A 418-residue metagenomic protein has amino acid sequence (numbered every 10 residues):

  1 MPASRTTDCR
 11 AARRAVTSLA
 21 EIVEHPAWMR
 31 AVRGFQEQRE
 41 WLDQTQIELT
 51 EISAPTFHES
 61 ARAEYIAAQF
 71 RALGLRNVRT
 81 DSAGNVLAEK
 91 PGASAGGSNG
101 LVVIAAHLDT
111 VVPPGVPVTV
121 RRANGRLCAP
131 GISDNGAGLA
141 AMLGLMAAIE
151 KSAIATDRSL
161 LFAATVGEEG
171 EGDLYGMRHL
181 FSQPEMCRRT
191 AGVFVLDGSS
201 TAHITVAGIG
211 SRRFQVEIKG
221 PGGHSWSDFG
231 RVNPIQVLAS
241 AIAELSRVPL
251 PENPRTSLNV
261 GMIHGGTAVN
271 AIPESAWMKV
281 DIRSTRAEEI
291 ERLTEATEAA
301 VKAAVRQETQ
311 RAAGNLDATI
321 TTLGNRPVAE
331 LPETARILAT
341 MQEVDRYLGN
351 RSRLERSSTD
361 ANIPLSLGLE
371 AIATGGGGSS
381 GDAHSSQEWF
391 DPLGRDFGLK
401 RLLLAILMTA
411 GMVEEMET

Functional and structural regions predicted by a protein language model:
M1-R30, W226-S227, P234-T418: Metal-dependent amide/peptide-bond hydrolase catalytic core, centered on the "pita-bread" metallohydrolase fold
P2-C128: Acidic/His- and Gly-rich active-site-bordering loop/insert found across diverse amide/peptide-bond hydrolases
Q36, V116, A202-A207, G265-N270 (+1 more regions): Short beta-strand/turn micro-motifs at beta-sheet edges
A105-A106, A163-T165, V193-D197, E217-K219 (+1 more regions): Short beta-strand segments
L108-R122, A207-E217, I372, G377: Acidic-glycine-rich active-site phosphate/pyrophosphate-binding loop
V118-G131, K219-G223, R346-L348, A383-H384: Glycine/charged-rich beta-loop-alpha catalytic/anionic-binding loops adjacent to active sites
R126, G131-I209, P251, N270 (+1 more regions): Acidic/histidine-rich catalytic neighborhood of metal-dependent amide-processing enzymes
